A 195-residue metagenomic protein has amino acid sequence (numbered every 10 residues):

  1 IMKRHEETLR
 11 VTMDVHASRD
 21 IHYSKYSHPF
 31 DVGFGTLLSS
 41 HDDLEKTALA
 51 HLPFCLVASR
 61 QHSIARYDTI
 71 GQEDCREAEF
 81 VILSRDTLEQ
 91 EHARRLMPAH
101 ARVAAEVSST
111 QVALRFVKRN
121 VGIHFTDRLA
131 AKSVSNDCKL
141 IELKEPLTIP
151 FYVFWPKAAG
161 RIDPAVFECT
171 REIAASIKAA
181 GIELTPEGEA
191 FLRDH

Functional and structural regions predicted by a protein language model:
I1-H41, V107: Central regulatory/effector-binding core of bacterial HTH transcription factors
E6, R128-N136, P146-H195: C-terminal effector-binding regulatory domain of bacterial HTH transcription factors
I21-Y26, K46, Q72, A113-L114: Short hydrophobic/charged patches on amphipathic alpha-helices used for structural packing and interfaces
K25-G35, F54, V117-H124: Alpha-to-beta junction loops
L37-S39, F54, S59-T69, A78-E89 (+5 more regions): Short coil/turn segments
H41-L52, V112-A159: Beta-alpha-beta core module
K46, F80, A104-E106, L140: Conserved beta-strand scaffold positions in the cores of enzyme catalytic domains, especially in NTP/NDP-utilizing
I64-D68, Q72, R76-H100, D163 (+2 more regions): Secondary-structure junction motif
